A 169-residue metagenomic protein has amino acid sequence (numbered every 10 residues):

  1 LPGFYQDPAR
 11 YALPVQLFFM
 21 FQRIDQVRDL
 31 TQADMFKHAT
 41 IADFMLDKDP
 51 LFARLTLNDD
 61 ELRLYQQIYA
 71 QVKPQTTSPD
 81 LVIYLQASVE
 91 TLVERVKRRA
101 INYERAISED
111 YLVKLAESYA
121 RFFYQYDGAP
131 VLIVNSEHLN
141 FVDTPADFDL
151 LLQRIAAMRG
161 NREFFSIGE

Functional and structural regions predicted by a protein language model:
L1-A70: ATP-dependent small-molecule kinase phosphotransfer cores that center on conserved nucleotide phosphate-binding segments
T31, K73, F123-Y124: N-terminal cationic-hydrophobic initiation segments that often serve targeting/anchoring roles
M35-F36, T77-S78, D127-G128: Short loop/turn elements that form and flank the Walker-type P-loop nucleotide-binding site in RecA-like NTPase cores
A42, L81-I83, L132-V134: Hydrophobic/aromatic beta-strand patches that form the interior of the parallel beta-sheet core in alpha/beta enzyme
L46-D47, A87-E90, S136-F141: Short, internal active-site loops enriched in acidic
D49-A120: A glycine- and Lys/Arg-enriched "phosphate-lid" helix/loop adjacent to the NTP-binding pocket of small-molecule kinases
K97-R105, Y111-E169: NTP-dependent small-molecule kinase module
